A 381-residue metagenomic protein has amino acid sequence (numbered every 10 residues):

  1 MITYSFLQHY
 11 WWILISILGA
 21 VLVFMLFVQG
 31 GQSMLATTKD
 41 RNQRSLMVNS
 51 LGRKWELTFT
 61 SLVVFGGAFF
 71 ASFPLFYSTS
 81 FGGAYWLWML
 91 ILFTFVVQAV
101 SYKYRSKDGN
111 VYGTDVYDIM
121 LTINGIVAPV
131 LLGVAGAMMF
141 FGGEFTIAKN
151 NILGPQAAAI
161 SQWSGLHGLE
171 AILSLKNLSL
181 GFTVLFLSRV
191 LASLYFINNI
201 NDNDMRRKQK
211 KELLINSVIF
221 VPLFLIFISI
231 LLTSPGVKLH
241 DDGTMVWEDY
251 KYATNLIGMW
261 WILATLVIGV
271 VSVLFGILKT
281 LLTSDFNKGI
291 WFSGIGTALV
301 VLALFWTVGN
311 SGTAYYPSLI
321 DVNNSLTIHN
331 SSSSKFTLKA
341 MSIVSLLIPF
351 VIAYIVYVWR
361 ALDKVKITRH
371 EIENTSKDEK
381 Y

Functional and structural regions predicted by a protein language model:
M1, S234-I257: Membrane-interface interhelical connector segments
M1-F59, V63-G66: N-terminal signal-anchor module of multipass membrane proteins
Q8-S16, T114-L132, R207-F220, S284-A298: Alpha-helical transmembrane segments and their helix-start/interface "positive-inside/aromatic belt" motifs in integral
V23-L35, A99-N110, E144-L153, F182-M205 (+2 more regions): Juxtamembrane interface elements at the cytosolic ends of transmembrane helices in multi-pass membrane proteins
S80-W88, V97-V184: Membrane-interface helix-loop-helix junctions at boundaries between adjacent transmembrane segments
G136-A159, S229-T244, T307-D321: Membrane-helix interface motif
W163-L187, A253-V271, S331-V351: Hydrophobic alpha-helical transmembrane segments
V246-Y250, P317-T337: Short, membrane-exposed interhelical loops at transmembrane-helix boundaries
